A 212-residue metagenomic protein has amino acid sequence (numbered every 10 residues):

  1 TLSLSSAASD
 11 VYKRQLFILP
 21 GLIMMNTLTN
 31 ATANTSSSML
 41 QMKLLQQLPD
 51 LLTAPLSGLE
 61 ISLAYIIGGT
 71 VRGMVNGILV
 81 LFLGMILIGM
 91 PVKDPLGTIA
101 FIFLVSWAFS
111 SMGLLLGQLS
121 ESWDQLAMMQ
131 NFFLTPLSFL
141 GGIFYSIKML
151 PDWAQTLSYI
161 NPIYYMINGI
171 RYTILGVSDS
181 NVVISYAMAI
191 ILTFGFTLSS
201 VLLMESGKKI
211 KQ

Functional and structural regions predicted by a protein language model:
T1-A8, Y12: Single conserved hydrophobic/aromatic residue that forms the stacking wall/gate of nucleotide- or nucleobase-binding
R14-G84, G113, N131-F133, S138: Hydrophobic alpha-helical transmembrane segments of multi-pass membrane transport proteins
L19, T35, I99-F103, L157 (+1 more regions): Hydrophobic alpha-helical transmembrane segments of multi-pass membrane proteins
M25, Q41, M85, G89 (+6 more regions): Transmembrane helix-loop junction
N34-S38, S111-Q118, M149, W153-T156: Membrane-spanning helices that line or support transport/gating and their immediate boundary helices in channels
G58-Q130, V177-V201: Alpha-helical transmembrane segments and their short interhelical loops
S138-G195: Membrane-interfacial helix-loop-helix junctions in multi-pass membrane proteins
M204-Q212: Short cytosolic juxtamembrane segments of multi-pass membrane proteins
